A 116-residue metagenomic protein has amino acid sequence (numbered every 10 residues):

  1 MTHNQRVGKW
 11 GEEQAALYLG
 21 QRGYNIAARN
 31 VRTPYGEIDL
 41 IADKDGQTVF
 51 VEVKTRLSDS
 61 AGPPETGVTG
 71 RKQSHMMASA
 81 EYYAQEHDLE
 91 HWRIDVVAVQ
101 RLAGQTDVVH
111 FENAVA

Functional and structural regions predicted by a protein language model:
M1-R29: Acidic-basic catalytic patches of nuclease active cores, encompassing PD-(D/E)XK and other metal-cofactor nuclease
L19, I38-A61, G70, M76: Conserved catalytic cores of phosphodiester-cleaving nucleases, focusing on short active-site segments
R22, R29-N30, K44, H110-A114: Secondary-structure boundary/capping motif
N25, T48, H91: Hydrophobic "anchor" residues on beta-strands that sit immediately upstream of conserved functional sites
P34-G36, G104: Short acidic/glycine-enriched loop/turn segments that link adjacent beta-strands
D59-E90: Mid-chain, well-packed structural core segment of small domains
E86-A116: Domain-level recognition of nuclease-like catalytic cores that cleave nucleotide substrates
